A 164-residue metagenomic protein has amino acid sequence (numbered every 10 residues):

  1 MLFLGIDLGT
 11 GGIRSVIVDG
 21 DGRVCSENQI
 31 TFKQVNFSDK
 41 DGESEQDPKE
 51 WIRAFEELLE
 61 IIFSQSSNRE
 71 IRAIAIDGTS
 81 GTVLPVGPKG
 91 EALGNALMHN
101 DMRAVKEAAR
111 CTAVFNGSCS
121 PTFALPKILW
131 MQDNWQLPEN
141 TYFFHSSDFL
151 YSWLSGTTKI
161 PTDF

Functional and structural regions predicted by a protein language model:
M1-G94, E139-N140: N-terminal glycine/serine-rich phosphate-binding loop of ATP-dependent small-molecule kinases, especially carbohydrate
L2, L8-T10, D21, V86 (+1 more regions): Gly/Ser/Thr-rich active-site cleft segment
D41-S44, T112-S118: Short glycine/proline- and acidic residue-enriched helix-loop micro-motifs that form flexible lids or anion-recognition
K49-I52, E56, V105, P121-L125 (+1 more regions): Electropositive phosphate-/nucleotide-binding environments in soluble metabolic enzymes
T82, K106-R110: Pocket-flanking alpha-helical
E91-A92, M98, R110-V114: Hydrophobic or amphipathic alpha-helical targeting/insertion segments
D101: Carbohydrate-associated surface elements
